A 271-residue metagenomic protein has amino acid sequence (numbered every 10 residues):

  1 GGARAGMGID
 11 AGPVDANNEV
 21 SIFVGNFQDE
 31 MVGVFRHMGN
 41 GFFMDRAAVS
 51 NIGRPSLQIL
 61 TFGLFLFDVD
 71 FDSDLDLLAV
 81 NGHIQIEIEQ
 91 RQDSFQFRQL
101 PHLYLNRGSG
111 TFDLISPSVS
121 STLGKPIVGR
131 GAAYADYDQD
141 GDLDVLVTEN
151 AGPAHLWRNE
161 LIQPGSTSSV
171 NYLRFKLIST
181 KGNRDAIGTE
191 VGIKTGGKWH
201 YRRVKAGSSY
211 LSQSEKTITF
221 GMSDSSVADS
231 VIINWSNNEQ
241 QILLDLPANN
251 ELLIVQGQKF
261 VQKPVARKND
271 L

Functional and structural regions predicted by a protein language model:
G1-G8, P55-S56: Extracytoplasmic beta-rich repeat domains
G6-N17, S21, T61-F71, R130-Q139 (+1 more regions): Beta-propeller blade termini
P13, S21-G25, G33-F35: Extended catalytic-interface subdomain
N17-N26, F71-V80, D140-T148: Acidic/hydrophobic-patterned starts of short beta strands in beta-sheet-rich repeat architectures
F27, G82-I84, N150-A151, L161: Short loop/turn segments immediately following the C-termini of beta-strands
E30-G33, Q90-R91, P153-W157: Structural motif
N51-R54, S94-L271: Gly/Ser/Thr/Pro-enriched helix-cap/hinge segments flanking short amphipathic alpha-helices
A79-R98: Short, conserved, GDST-rich strand-edge loop motifs in beta-rich repeat architectures
